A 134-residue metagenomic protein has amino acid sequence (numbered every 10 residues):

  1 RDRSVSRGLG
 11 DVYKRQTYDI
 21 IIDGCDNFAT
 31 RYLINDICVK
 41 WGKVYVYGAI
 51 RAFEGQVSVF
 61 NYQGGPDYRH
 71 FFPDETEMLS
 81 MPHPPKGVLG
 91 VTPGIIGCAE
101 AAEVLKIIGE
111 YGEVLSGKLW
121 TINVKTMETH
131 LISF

Functional and structural regions predicted by a protein language model:
R1-Y13: Single conserved hydrophobic/aromatic residue that forms the stacking wall/gate of nucleotide- or nucleobase-binding
T17-I20, D26-F134: Glycine-rich phosphate/adenylate-binding loop
